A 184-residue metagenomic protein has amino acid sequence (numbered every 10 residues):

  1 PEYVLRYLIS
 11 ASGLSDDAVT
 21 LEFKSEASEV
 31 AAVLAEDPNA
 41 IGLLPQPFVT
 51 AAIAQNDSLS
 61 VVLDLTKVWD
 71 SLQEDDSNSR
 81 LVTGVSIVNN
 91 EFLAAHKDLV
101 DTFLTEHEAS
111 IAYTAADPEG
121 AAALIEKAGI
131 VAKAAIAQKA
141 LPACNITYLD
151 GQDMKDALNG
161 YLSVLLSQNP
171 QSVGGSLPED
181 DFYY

Functional and structural regions predicted by a protein language model:
P1-A51: Bilobed "Venus flytrap"/periplasmic-binding protein-like clamshell domains and structurally analogous long
I9-A11, A27-V30, N89-N90, V100-D101 (+1 more regions): A short alpha-helix capping/helix-coil boundary motif
D16-T20, G129-A140, S172-E179: Short, surface-exposed acidic
E29-L124: Pocket-lining segment of extracytoplasmic ligand-binding domains
A52, P142-N145, F182-Y184: Short secondary-structure boundary/hinge segments and terminal tails
L93-Q168: Secondary-structure end/capping motifs
N159-Y184: Conserved C-terminal helix/tail region of periplasmic/extracytoplasmic solute-binding proteins
